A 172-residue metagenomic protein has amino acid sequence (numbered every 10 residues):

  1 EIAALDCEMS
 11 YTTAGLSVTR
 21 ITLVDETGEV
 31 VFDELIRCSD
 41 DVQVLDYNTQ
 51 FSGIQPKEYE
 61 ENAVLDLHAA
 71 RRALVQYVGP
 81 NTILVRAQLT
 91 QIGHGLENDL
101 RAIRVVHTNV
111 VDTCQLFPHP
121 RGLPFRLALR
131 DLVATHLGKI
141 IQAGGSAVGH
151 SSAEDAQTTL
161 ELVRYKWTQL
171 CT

Functional and structural regions predicted by a protein language model:
E1-I2, C38, P56: N-terminal accessory regions of nucleic-acid-interacting proteins
E1-S17: Entry/capping segment at the start of metal-dependent catalytic domains with acidic active-site entry clusters
A14-V18, V24-S52, V78-T172: Metal-dependent phosphoesterase core characteristic of DEDDh/y 3'-5' exonuclease domains
Q50, K57, L65-N81: Short, basic/hydrophobic alpha-helical segments
